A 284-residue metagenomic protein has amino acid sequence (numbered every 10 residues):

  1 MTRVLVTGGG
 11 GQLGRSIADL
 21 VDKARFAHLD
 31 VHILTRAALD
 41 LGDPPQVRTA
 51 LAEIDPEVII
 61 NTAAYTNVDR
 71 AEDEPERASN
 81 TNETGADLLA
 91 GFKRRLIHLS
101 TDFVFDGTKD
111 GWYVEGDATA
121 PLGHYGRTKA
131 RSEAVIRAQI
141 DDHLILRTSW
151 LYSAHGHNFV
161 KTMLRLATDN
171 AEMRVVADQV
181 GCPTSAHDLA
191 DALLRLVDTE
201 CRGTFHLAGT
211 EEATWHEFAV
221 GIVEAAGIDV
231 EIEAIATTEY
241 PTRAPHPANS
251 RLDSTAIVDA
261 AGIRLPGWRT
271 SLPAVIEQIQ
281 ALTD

Functional and structural regions predicted by a protein language model:
T2-D22: N-terminal Rossmann NAD(P)H-binding glycine-rich loop of SDR-like oxidoreductase domains
L41-T81: NAD(P)H-binding glycine-rich loop region in Rossmannoid oxidoreductase-like domains and their noncatalytic homologs
D73-I97: NAD(P)-cofactor binding segment of oxidoreductase domains
N80-G85, V104-L146, W150-L151: Catalytic helix-loop patch of NAD(P)-dependent Rossmann-fold dehydrogenases
A134-G181, H187-D188: NAD(P)-dependent short-chain dehydrogenase/reductase
D169, A192, T199-R243, T283-D284: Mid/C-terminal beta-alpha module of Rossmann-like enzyme folds, strongest in SDR-family dehydrogenases/epimerases
V175-V180, F205-E212, A260: Glycine-rich Rossmann NAD(P)(H)-binding loop
T214-V220, A236-D284: Conserved C-terminal active-site "lid" loop/helix of NAD(P)H-dependent oxidoreductases that clamps the redox cofactor
